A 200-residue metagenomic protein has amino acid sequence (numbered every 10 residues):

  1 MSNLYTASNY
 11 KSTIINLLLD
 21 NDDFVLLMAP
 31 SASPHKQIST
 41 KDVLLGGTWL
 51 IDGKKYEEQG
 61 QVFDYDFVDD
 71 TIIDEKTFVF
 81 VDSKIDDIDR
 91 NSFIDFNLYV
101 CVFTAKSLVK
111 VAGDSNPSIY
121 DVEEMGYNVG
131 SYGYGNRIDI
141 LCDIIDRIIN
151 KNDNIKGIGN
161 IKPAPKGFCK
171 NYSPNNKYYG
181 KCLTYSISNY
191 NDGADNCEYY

Functional and structural regions predicted by a protein language model:
M1-N91, Y200: Small/polar-rich, solvent-exposed N-terminal microdomains that initiate assembly or binding
M1-P30, D87-D95, I155-Y200: Short, charged interaction patches at domain edges and termini
S2, M125-G133: Short coil/turn segments at secondary-structure junctions
A7, S131-C142: Short, charged, low-complexity patches
E57-Q59, F78, E123, Y127 (+1 more regions): A generic structural signal for ordered alpha-helices
S92-K110, S115-Y127, I145, N176-D192: Oligomerization/assembly interface segments of phage tail-like spikes and tubes
R137-N160: Acidic, metal/cofactor-coordinating or nucleic-acid-engaging core segments within structured domains
